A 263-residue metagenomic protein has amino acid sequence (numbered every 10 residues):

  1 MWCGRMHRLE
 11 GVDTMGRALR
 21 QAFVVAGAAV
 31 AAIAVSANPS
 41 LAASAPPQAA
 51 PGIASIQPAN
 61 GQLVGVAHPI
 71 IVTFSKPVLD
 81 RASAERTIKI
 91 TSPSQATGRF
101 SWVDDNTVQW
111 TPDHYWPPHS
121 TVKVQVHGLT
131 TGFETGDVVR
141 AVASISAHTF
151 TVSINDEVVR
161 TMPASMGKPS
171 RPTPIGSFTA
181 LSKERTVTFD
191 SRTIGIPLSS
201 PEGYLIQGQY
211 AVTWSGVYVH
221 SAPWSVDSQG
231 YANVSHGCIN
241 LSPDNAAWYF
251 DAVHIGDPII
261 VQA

Functional and structural regions predicted by a protein language model:
M1-T14: Short, Lys/Arg-enriched N-terminal segments with co-localized hydrophobic residues within the first ~10-30 amino acids
G16-G27, A32-I33, L41-V139: Acidic, low-complexity Ser/Thr/Gly/Pro-rich repeat segments typical of extracellular/periplasmic and surface-exposed
A45-P47, E134-E157, P172-I175: Low-complexity, Pro/Ser/Thr- and charge-rich linker/hinge segments at domain boundaries
S75-P77, P93, V103-D105, D113-Y115 (+8 more regions): Solvent-exposed coil/turn segments that connect beta secondary-structure elements in extracytoplasmic/periplasmic
A96-S101, P163-A164, A180: Short, surface-exposed loop motifs enriched in S/T, G, D/E and P with embedded aromatic residues
D137-R140, K168-S177, E184-A263: Exported/periplasmic cell-wall-interacting domains
